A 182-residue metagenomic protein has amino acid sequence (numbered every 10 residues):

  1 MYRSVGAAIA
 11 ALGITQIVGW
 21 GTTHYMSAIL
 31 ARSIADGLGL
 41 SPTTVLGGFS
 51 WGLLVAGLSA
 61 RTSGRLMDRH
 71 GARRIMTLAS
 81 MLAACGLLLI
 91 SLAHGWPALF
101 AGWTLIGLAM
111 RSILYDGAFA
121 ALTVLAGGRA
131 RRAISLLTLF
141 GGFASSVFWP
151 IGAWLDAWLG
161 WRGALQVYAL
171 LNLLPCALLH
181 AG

Functional and structural regions predicted by a protein language model:
A7-P42, S59-S63, F148-G152: Extracytoplasmic
I17, G86, P97-I113, T138: Hydrophobic core of transmembrane alpha-helices in multi-pass small-molecule transporters, especially MFS/SLC-type
S50-L54, G142-A144: Short hydrophobic/small-residue motifs within alpha-helical transmembrane segments of multi-pass transporter-like
G52, A56, S80-I90, I106 (+1 more regions): MFS 12-TM fold signature
L58-P97: Conserved MFS/SLC helix-loop-helix module at the cytosolic interface between two early adjacent transmembrane helices
M110-A126: Intracellular juxtamembrane helix-capping segments at the cytosolic ends of symmetry-related transmembrane helices
R129-W149: Glycine-rich segments within core transmembrane alpha-helices of 12-TM secondary carriers
G163-A181: Symmetry-related core transmembrane helices of the 12-TM Major Facilitator Superfamily/SLC fold
